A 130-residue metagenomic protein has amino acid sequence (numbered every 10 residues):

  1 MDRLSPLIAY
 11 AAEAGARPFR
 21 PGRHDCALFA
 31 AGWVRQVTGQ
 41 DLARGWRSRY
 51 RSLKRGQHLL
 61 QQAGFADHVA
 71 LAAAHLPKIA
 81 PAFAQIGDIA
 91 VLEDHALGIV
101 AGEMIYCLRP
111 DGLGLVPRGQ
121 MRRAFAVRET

Functional and structural regions predicted by a protein language model:
M1-F19: Active-site-adjacent structural segments surrounding the nucleophilic cysteine of cysteine proteases and isopeptidases
D2-I8, R51-K54, A66: Generic alpha-helical secondary structure signal
P18-T38: Active-site nucleophilic cysteine motif
D41: Active-site-proximal betaalpha loop/short-helix elements that scaffold phosphoryl/nucleotidyl transfer chemistry
R44-S48: Short Gly/aromatic-enriched secondary-structure transition segments
L53-G114: ...with weaker cross-activation on analogous glycine-rich loops/strands in unrelated enzymes
P117-T130: Glycine- and charge-enriched low-complexity intrinsically disordered segments
